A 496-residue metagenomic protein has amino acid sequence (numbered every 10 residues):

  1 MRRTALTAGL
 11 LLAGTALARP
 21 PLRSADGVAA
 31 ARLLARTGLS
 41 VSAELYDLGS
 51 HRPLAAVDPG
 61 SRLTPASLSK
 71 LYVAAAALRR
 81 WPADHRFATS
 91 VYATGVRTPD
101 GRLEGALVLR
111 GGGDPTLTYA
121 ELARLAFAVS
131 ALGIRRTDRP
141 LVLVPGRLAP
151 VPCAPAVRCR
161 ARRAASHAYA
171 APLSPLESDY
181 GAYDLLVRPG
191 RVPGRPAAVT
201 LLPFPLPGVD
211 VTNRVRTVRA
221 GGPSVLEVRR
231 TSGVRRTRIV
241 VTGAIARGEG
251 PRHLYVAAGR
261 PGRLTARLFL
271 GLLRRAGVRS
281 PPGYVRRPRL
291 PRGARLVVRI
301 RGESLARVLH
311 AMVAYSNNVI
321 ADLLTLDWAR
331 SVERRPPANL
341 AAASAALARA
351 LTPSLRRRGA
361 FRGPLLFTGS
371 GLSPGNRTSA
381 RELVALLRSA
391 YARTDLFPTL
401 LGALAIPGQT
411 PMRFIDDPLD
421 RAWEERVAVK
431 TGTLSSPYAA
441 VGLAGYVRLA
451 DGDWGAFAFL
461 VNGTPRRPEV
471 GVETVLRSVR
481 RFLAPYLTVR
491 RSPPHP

Functional and structural regions predicted by a protein language model:
M1-L10: N-terminal export leaders
G9-A18: Hydrophobic h-region of N-terminal signal peptides that target proteins for export in Gram-negative bacteria
R19-L33, R79-R362, D451, T474-R491 (+1 more regions): Conserved serine DD-peptidase/penicillin-binding transpeptidase domain and beta-lactam-recognizing active-site
L33-V57, V285: A short, well-structured edge-of-sheet supersecondary motif
H51, K70-A77, L141, L176 (+6 more regions): Residue-level preference for non-acidic, small/hydrophobic
L54-A56, T325-P496: Small-residue-rich helix-loop
A56-A76, R80: Short active-site loop at a secondary-structure junction that contains or immediately precedes the catalytic residue(s)
V57-L63, Y255-V256, S370-S373: A short glycine/serine-rich beta->alpha loop
